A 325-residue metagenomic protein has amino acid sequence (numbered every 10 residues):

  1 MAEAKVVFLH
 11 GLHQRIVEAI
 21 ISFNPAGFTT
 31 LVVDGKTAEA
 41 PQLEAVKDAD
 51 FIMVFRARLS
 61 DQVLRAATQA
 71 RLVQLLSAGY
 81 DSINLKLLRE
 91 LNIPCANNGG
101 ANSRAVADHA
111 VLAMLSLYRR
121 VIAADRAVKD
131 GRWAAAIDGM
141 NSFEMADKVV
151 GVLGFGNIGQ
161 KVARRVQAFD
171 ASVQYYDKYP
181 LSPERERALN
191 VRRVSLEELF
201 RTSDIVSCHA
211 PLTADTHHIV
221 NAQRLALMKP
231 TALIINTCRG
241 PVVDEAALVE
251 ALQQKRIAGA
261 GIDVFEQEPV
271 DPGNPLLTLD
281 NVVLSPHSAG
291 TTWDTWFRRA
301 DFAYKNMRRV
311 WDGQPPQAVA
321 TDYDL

Functional and structural regions predicted by a protein language model:
A2-A96, N221: An N-terminal-biased, well-structured beta-alpha scaffold segment characteristic of Rossmann-like dinucleotide-binding
F55, L76-S77, P94-R104, L196-E197 (+1 more regions): Short beta->alpha connector loops at strand-helix junctions that form conserved, small/polar/Pro-enriched
V63, K178-P275: Rossmann-like adenosine-cofactor binding region
L91-I93, G99-V149, R164, P183 (+1 more regions): Phosphate-binding beta-alpha-beta segment of Rossmann-like dinucleotide-binding domains, i.e., the NAD(P)
C95, A222, T231, T237-L325: Rossmann-like dinucleotide-binding domain for NAD(H)/NADP(H)
F155-G156: Glycine-rich Rossmann-fold phosphate-binding loop(s) that bind the pyrophosphate of adenine dinucleotide cofactors
G159-Q160: N-terminal Rossmann-fold NAD(P) dinucleotide-binding loop
Q174: Conserved beta-strand positions in the Rossmann-like core of class I SAM-dependent methyltransferases
